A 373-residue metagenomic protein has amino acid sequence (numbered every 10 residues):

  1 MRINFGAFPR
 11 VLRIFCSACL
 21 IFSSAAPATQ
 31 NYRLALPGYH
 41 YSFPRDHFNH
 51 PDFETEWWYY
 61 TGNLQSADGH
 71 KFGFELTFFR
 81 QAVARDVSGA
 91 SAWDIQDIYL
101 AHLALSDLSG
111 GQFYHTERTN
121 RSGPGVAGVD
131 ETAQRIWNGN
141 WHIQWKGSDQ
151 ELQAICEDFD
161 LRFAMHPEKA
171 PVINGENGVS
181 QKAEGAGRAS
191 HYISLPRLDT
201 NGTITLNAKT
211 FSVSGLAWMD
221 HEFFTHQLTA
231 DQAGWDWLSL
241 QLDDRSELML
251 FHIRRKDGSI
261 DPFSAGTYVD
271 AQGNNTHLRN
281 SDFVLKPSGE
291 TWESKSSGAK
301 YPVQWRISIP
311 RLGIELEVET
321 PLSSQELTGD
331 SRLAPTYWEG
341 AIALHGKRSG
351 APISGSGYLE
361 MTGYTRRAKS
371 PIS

Functional and structural regions predicted by a protein language model:
M1-R10: N-terminal secretory signal peptides that target proteins for export/translocation
R10-V11, L240: A broad "ordered helical/assembly scaffold" signature
V11-S23: Bacterial N-terminal signal peptides
A28-S373: Structured soluble/peripheral alpha/beta segments that form catalytic or ligand/cofactor-binding pockets
